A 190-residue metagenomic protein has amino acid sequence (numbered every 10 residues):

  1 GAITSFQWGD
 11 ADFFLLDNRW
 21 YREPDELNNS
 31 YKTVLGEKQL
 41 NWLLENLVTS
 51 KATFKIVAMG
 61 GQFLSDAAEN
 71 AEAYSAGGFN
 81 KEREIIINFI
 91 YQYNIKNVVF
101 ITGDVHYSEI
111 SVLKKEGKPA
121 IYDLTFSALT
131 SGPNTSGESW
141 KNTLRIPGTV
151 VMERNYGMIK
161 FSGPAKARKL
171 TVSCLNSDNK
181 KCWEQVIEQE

Functional and structural regions predicted by a protein language model:
G1-E190: Metal-dependent phosphoester/phosphodiester hydrolase catalytic core
